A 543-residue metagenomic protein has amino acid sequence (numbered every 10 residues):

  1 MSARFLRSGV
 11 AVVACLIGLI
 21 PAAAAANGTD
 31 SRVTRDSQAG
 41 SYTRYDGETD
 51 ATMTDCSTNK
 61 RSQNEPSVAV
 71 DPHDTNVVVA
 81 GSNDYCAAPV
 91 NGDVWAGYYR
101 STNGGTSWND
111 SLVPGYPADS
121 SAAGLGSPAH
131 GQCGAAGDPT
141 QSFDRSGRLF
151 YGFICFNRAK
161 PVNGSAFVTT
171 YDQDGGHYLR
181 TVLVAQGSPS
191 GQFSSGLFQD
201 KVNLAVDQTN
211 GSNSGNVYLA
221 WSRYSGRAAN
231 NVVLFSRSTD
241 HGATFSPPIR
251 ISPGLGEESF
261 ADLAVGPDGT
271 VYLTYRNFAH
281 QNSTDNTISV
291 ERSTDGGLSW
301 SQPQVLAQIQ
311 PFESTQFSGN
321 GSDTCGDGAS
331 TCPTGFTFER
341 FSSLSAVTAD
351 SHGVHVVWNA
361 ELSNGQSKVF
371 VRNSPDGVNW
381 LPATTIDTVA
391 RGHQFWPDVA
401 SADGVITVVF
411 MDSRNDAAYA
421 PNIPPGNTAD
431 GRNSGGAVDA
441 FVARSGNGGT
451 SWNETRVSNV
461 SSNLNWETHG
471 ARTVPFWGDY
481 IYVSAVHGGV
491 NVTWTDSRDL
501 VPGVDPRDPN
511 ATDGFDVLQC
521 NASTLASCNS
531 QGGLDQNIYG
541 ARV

Functional and structural regions predicted by a protein language model:
M1-V10: Bacterial N-terminal signal peptides that target proteins for export
G9-I20: Bacterial N-terminal signal peptides
A25-V543: C-terminal PAP-associated
